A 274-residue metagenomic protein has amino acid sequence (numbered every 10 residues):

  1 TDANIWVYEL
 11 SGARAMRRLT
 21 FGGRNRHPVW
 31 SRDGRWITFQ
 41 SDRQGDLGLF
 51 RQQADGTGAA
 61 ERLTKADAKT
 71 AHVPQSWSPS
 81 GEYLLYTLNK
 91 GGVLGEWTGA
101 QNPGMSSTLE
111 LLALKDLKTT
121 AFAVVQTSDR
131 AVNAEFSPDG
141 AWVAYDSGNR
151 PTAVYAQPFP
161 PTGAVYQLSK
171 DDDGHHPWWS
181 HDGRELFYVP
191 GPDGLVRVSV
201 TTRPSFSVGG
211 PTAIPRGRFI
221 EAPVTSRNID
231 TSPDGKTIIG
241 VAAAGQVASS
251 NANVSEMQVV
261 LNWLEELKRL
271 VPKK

Functional and structural regions predicted by a protein language model:
T1, G22-Q40, A66-G91, F122-D146 (+2 more regions): Conserved beta-propeller blade repeats
D2-W6, G45-F50, G92-L111, R150-A156 (+2 more regions): Structural motif
W6-R26, S31-R32, S41-D42, R51-H72 (+5 more regions): Multi-bladed beta-propeller domains
G56, W77-P79, E96, M105-S106: Intrinsically disordered, low-complexity segments enriched in Ser/Pro/Gly/Ala and basic residues
D193-G194, T201-R203, F219-A222, K236-T237 (+1 more regions): Short Gly/Pro-enriched loop/turn and capping motifs at secondary-structure junctions
S232-K273: Blade-level signature of beta-propeller repeat domains, shared across WD40, Kelch, NHL, RCC1 and BNR/Asp-box propellers
